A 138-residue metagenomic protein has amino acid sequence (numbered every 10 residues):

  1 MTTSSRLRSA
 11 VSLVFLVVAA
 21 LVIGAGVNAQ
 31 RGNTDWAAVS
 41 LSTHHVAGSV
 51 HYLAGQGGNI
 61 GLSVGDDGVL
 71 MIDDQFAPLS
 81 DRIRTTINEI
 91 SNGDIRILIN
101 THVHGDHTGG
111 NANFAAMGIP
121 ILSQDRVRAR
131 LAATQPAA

Functional and structural regions predicted by a protein language model:
T2-F15: Bacterial N-terminal signal peptides that target proteins for export
S5, S40-T43, V50, A112 (+1 more regions): Solvent-exposed, flexible loop/coil residues
S12-G24: Bacterial N-terminal signal peptides
G26-W36: Cleaved targeting-peptide boundary
L41-S91: Conserved beta-strand hairpin/beta-sheet module of binuclear metal-dependent hydrolase folds, prominently
N88-A138: Active-site HxH/HxHxD metal-binding segment of metal-dependent hydrolases
